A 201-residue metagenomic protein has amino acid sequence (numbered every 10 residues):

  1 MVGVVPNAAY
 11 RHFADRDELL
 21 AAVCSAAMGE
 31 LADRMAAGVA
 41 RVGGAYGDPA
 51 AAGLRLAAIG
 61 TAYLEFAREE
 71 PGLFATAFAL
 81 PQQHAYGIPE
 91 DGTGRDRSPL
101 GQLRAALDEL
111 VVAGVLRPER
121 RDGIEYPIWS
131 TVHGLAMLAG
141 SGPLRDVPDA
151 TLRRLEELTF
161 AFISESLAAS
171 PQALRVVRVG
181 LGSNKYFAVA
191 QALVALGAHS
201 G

Functional and structural regions predicted by a protein language model:
M1, E18-R41, A58-E65, T76 (+5 more regions): Alpha-helical structural segments
M1, F13, A79-Q83, S130: Short helix-capping/turn signature of helix-turn-helix
M1-E18: Helix-turn-helix
G43-G53, P118, R145-V147: Short, surface-exposed loop/turn segments at secondary-structure junctions
A50, G87-V115, D122-Y126, R154-S164: Amphipathic alpha-helical packing segments from all-alpha helical-bundle domains
F66, E109, W129-V147, F162-R175: Amphipathic C-terminal alpha-helical segment
R68-Y86, M137-R145: Amphipathic alpha-helical segments used for helix-helix packing
A139, P171-G201: C-terminal regulatory/oligomerization modules of transcriptional regulators
